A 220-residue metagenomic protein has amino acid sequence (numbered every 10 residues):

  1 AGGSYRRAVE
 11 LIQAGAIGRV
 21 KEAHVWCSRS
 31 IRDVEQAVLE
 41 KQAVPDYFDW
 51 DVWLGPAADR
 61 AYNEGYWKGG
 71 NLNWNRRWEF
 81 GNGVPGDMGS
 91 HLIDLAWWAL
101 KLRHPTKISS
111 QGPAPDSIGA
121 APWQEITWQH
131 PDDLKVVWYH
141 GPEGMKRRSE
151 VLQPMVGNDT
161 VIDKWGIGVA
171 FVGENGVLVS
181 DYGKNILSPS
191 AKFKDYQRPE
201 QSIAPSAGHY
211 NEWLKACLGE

Functional and structural regions predicted by a protein language model:
A1, G15: Beta-strand-loop-alpha-helix segment that lines the small-molecule cofactor/substrate pocket of alpha/beta enzymes
G2-E10: Glycine-/Pro-rich loop/turn segments that contact NAD(P) or position catalytic residues in Rossmann-like domains
R6-R7, G18-S28, D33-E220: Contiguous beta-strand/loop segments that form the cofactor/metal-binding neighborhood of enzyme cores
